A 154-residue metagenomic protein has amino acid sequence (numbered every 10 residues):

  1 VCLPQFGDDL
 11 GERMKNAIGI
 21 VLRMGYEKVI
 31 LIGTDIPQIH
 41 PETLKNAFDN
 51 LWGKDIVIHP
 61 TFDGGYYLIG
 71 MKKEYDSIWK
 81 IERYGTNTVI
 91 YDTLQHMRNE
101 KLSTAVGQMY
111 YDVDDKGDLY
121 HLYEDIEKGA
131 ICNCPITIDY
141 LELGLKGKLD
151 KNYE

Functional and structural regions predicted by a protein language model:
V1-K28, V89: Short phosphate-binding loop-to-helix
I30-I32: Short aromatic-hydrophobic micro-motifs that form the base-stacking/packing surface for donor nucleotide recognition
T34-I36: Short acidic donor-binding/metal-coordinating loop in glycosyltransferase active sites
Q38-D63: Conserved donor-nucleotide/metal-binding helix-loop-beta segment in metal-dependent transferases, i.e., the alpha-helix
T61, M71-K72: Active-site rim beta-loop-alpha module in soluble metabolic enzymes
D63-G65, K146: Short, flexible loop segments at boundaries between secondary-structure elements
Y75-H96: Short, glycine-/small-residue-rich phosphate/pyrophosphate-handling segment
Q95-E154: Conserved alpha/beta core of the MobA/IspD/sugar-nucleotide pyrophosphorylase nucleotidyltransferase superfamily
